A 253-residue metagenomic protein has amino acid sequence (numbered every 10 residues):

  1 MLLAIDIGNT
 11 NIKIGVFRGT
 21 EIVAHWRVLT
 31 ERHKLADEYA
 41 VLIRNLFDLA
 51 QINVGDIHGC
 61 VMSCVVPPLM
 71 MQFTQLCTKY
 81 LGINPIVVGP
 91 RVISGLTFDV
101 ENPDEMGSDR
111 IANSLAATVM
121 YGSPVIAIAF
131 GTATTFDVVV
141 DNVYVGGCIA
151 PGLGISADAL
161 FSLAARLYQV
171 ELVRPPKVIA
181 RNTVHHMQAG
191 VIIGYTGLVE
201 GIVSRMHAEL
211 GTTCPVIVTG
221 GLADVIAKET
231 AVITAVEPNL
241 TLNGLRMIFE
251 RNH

Functional and structural regions predicted by a protein language model:
L2, A157-H253: ATP-binding/phosphotransfer module of carbohydrate and carboxylate kinases, centering on a glycine-rich
L2-D6, V61, V125-A129, T135 (+1 more regions): Short glycine-aspartate micro-motif
L2-N45, V143-Q169, V173-R174: Short glycine-rich, Thr/Ser-proximal phosphate-binding strand/loop in the N-terminal lobe of ATP-dependent enzymes
I14, M62, G131, L160 (+1 more regions): Residue-level signal for inorganic ion chemistry
F17, D137-V140, A227: Short beta-strand-to-turn element immediately C-terminal to the catalytic PLP-Schiff-base lysine in fold type I
I43-G59, Y80, I202-C214: Phosphate/pyrophosphate-binding loops at sites that engage ATP/ADP/AMP, CoA/4′-phosphopantetheine, polyphosphate
G55-V65, N84-I86, G211-G221: Short glycine-rich phosphate-binding loop at a beta-alpha junction
Y80-I86, V92, L96-A164, I192-I202 (+2 more regions): Phosphate-binding/catalytic loop of phosphoryl-transfer enzymes
